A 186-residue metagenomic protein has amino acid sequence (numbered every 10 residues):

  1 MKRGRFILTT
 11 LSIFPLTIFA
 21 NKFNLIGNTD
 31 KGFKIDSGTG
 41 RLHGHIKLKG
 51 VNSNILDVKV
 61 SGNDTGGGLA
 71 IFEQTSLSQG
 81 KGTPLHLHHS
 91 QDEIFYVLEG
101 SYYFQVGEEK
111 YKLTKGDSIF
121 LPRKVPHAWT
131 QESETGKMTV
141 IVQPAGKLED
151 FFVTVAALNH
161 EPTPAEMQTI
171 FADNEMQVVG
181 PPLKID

Functional and structural regions predicted by a protein language model:
K2-I26: N-terminal export signals
A20-N54, A157: C-terminal segment of N-terminal export signals and the immediately downstream linker at the start of the mature
L48-L85: A short glycine-rich, His/Asp/Glu-containing loop-to-beta-strand
E73-L77, L87-F104: Short, conserved beta-strand element in jelly-roll/cupin
T83-S90, A128: Histidine-centered catalytic micro-motifs
E108-R123: Short acidic-glycine-tyrosine-enriched beta hairpin
R123-E149: Ligand-binding loop in jelly-roll beta-barrel domains
T154-D186: Acidic/histidine-enriched, glycine/proline-rich intrinsically disordered or flexible terminal extensions
